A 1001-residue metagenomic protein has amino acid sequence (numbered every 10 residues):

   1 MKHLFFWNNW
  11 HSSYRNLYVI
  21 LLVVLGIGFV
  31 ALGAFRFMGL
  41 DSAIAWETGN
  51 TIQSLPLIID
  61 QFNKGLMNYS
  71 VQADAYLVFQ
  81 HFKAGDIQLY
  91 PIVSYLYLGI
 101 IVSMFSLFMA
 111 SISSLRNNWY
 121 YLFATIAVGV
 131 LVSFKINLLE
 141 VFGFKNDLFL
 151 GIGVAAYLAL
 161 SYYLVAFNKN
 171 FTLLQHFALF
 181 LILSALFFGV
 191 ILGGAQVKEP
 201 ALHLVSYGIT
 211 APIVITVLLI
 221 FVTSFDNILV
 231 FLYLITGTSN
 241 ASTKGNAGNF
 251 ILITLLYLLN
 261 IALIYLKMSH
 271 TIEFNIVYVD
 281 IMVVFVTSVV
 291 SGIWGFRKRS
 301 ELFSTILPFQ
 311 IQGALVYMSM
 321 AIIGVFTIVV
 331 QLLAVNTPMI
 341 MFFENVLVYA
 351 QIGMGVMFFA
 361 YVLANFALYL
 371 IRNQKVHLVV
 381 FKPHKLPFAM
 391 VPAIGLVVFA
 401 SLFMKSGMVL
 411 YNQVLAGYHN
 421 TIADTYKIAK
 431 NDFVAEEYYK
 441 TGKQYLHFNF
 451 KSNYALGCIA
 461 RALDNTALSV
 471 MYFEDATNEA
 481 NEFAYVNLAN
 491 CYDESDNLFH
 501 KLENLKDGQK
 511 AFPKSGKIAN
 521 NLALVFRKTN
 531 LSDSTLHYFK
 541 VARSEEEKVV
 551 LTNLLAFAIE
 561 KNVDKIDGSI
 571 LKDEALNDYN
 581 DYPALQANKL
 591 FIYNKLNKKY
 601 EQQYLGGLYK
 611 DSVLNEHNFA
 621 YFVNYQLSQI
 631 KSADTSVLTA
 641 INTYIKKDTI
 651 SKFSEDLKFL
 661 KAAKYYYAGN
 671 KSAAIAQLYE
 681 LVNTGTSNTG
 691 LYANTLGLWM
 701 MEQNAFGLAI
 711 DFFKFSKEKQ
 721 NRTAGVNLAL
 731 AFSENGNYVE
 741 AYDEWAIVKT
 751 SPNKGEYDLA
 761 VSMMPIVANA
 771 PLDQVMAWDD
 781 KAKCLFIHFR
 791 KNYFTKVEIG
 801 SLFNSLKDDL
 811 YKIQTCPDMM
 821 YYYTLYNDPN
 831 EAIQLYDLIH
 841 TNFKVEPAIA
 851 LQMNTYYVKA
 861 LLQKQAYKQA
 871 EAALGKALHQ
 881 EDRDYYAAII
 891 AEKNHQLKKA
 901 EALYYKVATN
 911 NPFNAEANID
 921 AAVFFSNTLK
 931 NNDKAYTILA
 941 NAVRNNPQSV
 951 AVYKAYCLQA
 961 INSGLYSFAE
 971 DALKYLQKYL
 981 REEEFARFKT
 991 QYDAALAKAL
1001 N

Functional and structural regions predicted by a protein language model:
A34-D41, V78-F82, L131-G143, L164-A166 (+5 more regions): Juxtamembrane "helix-exit" motif on the non-cytosolic side of transmembrane helices
E140-A155, A211-V222, V277-V379: Membrane-embedded alpha-helical segments of integral membrane proteins
I228-S239, E436, S469-A476, L498-K510 (+14 more regions): Alpha-helical repeat scaffolds
V380-N412: Internal/C-terminal transmembrane anchor helices
K405-A484, H500: Membrane-interface segments at or immediately adjacent to transmembrane helices that form the boundary between
T421, A455, N487, N521-L524 (+15 more regions): "A position-specific structural signal for the A-helix of alpha-solenoid helical repeats
A429, L463, E494-S495, K528-T529 (+12 more regions): Structural motif corresponding to the intra-repeat A-B loop/turn of tetratricopeptide repeats
H447, N478-N481, P513, E547 (+12 more regions): Short coil turns that delineate tetratricopeptide repeat
